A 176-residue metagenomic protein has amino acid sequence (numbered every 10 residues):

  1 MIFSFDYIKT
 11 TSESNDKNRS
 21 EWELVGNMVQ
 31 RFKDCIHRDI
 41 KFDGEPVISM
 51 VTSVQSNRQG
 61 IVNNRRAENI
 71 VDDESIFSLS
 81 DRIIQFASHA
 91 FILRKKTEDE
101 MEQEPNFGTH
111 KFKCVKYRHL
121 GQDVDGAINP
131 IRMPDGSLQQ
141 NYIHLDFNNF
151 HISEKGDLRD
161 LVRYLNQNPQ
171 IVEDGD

Functional and structural regions predicted by a protein language model:
M1-S14: Conserved P-loop NTPase "ATPase switch" module shared by AAA+ and STAND
S4, P46-Q55: Structural recognition of the conserved hydrophobic beta-strand(s) that form the central parallel beta-sheet of P-loop
K9, S56-R58: Active-site-proximal loop/turn and secondary-structure-junction residues that shape catalytic pockets, frequently
T11, R31-C35, D39, S53: Generic, well-ordered alpha-helical scaffold segments in large soluble proteins
S12-G26, N64-I70: Flexible beta-alpha connector loops of hexameric P-loop NTPases
E21-H37, E74-I76: Well-ordered, non-membrane alpha-helical segments in soluble/globular domains
H37-V47, Q59-D176: C-terminal regions of RecA-like/P-loop NTPase motor modules
